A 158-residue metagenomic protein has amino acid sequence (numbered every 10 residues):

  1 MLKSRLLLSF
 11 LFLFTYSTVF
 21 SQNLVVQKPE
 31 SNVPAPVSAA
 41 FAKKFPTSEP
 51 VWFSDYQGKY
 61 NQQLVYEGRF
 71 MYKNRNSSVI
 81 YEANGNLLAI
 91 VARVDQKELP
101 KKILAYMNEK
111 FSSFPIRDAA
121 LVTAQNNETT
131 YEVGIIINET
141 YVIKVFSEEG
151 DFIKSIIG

Functional and structural regions predicted by a protein language model:
M1-Q27, F41: Bacterial Sec-dependent N-terminal signal peptides
N23-G158: Interaction-mediating elements
